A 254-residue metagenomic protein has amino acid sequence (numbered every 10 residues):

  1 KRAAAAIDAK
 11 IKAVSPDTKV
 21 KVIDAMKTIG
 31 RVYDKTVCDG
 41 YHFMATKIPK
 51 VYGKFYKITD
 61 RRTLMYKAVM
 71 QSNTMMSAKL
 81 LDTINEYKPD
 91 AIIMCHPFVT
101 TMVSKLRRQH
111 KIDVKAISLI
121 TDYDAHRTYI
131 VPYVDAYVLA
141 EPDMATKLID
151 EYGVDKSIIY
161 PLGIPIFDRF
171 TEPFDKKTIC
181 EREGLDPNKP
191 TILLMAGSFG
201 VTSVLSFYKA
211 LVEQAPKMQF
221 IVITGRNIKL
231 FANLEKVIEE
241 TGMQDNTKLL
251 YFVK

Functional and structural regions predicted by a protein language model:
K1-A3: A short, glycine/small-residue-rich beta-strand->loop->alpha-helix junction that serves as a flexible
A6-T83: Conserved N-terminal ligand/cofactor-binding loop architecture of enzyme catalytic domains
K12-P16, R108-D113, G153-V154, V212-K217 (+1 more regions): Short helix-capping segments at alpha-helix termini
A25, T121, P142, I164 (+3 more regions): Cofactor-binding loop segments of dinucleotide-utilizing enzymes, especially the Rossmann-like FAD- and NAD(P)+-binding
K54-V154, P161: Active-site and donor-binding regions of nucleotide-sugar-utilizing enzymes
V103, A145-L148, R169-F170, I228-N233: Short, charged/polar "capping" segments at the starts of alpha-helices and the immediately preceding loops
D135-T191, M195-S198: A nucleotide-sugar donor-handling region in carbohydrate enzymes
K176-T178, D186-K254: Donor-nucleotide binding loops and adjacent catalytic segments primarily of GT-B fold Leloir glycosyltransferases
